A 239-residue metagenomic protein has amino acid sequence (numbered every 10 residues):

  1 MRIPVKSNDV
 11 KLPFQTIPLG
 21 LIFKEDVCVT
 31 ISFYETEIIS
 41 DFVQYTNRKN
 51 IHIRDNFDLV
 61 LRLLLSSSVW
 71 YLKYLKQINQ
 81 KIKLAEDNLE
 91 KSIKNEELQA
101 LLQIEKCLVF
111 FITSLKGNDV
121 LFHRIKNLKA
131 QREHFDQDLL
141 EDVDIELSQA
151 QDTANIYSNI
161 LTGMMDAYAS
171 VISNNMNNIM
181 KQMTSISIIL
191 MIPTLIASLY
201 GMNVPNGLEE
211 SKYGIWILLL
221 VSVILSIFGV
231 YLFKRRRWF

Functional and structural regions predicted by a protein language model:
M1-H134, L139-D142, E146-T153, L208 (+1 more regions): Peripheral, non-transmembrane regulatory/ligand-interaction domains of membrane transport proteins
S148-F239: Hydrophobic alpha-helical transmembrane segments and their immediately adjacent juxtamembrane loops
